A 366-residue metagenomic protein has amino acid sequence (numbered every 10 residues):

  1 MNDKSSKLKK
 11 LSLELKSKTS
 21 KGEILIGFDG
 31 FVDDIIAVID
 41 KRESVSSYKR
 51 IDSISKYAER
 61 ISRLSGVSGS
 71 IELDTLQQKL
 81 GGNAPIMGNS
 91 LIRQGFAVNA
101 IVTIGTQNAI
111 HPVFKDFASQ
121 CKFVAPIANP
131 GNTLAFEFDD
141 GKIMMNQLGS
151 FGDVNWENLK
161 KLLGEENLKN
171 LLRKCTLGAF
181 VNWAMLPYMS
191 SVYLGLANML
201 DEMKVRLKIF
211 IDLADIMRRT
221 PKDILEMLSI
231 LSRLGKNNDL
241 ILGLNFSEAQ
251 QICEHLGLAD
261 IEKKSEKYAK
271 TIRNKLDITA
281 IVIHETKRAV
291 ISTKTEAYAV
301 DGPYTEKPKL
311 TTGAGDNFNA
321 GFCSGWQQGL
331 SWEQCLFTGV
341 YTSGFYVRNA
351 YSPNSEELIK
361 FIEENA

Functional and structural regions predicted by a protein language model:
M1-I61, S65-V67, D74-N83, R93-N99 (+3 more regions): Ribokinase/PfkB-type carbohydrate-kinase core domain
G69-L73, P303-Y304: A short, mixed-charge helix-start or loop-turn motif at secondary-structure junctions
Q77-S90, K309-N317: Glycine/serine-rich anion-binding loops at beta->alpha junctions that coordinate negatively charged ligand groups
G88-A97, S324-Q328: Alpha-helix C-terminal capping segments
V300: Active-site diphosphate/adenylate-binding microenvironment
P303-A366: Conserved post-catalytic alpha-helical subdomain immediately downstream of the catalytic base and nucleotide-binding
